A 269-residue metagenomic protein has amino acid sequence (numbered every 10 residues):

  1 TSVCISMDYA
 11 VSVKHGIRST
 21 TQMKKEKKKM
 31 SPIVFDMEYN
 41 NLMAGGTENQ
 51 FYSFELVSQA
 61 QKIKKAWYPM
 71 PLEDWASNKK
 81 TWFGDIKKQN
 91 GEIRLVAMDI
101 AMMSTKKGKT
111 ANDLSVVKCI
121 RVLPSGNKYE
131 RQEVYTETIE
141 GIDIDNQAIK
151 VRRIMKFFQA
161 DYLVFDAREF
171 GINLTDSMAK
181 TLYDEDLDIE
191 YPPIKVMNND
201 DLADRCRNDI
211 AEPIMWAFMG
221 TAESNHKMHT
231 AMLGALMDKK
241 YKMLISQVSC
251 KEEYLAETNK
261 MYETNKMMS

Functional and structural regions predicted by a protein language model:
T1, V13-M197, H226, T230 (+2 more regions): RNase H-like, metal-dependent nuclease domains and their acidic two-metal-ion catalytic environment used
T1-Y9: Signature of the SF2 helicase/ATPase Hel1-core->accessory helical subdomain module
I5, I17-R18, A211: Generic signal for short, ordered secondary-structure residues within or immediately flanking folded domains
D8, K118, M219: Residues in well-ordered beta-strands of folded domains
D209-L236: Conserved RecA-like P-loop NTPase helicase motor core
